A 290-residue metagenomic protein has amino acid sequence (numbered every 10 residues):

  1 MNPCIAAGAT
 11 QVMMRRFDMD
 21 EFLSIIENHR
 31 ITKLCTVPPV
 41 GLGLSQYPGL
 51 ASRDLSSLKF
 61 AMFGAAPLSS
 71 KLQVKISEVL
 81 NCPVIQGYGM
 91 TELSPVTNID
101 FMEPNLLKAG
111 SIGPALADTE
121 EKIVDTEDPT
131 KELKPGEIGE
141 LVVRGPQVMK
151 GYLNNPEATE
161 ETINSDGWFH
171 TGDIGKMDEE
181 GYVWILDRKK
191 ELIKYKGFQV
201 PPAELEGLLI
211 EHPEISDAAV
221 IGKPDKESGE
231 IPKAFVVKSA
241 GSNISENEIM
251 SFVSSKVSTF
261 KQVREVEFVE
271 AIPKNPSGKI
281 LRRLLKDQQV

Functional and structural regions predicted by a protein language model:
M1-K33, Y47: Conserved AMP-binding/adenylation subdomain of ANL enzymes
A9, E27, F60-G64, L68-I85 (+4 more regions): Conserved AMP-binding/adenylate-forming
V12, T32-P38, S45, G49-K71 (+1 more regions): Conserved helix-loop-beta element of the AMP-binding
D18, V40-G41, L68, V148: Alpha-helix capping/helix-boundary segments
D20-L23, L42, L50-S52, E160 (+1 more regions): Short hydrophobic/charged patches on amphipathic alpha-helices used for structural packing and interfaces
I26, L34, G145, K150-G151 (+5 more regions): AMP-binding/adenylate-forming catalytic core of the ANL superfamily
L42, V74, G110, E157 (+3 more regions): Active-site phosphate/pyrophosphate- and oxyanion-stabilizing loops and adjacent acidic/basic residues in soluble
G49, S57, N81, D118 (+4 more regions): Glycine-centered tight turns that cap/initiate beta-strands
